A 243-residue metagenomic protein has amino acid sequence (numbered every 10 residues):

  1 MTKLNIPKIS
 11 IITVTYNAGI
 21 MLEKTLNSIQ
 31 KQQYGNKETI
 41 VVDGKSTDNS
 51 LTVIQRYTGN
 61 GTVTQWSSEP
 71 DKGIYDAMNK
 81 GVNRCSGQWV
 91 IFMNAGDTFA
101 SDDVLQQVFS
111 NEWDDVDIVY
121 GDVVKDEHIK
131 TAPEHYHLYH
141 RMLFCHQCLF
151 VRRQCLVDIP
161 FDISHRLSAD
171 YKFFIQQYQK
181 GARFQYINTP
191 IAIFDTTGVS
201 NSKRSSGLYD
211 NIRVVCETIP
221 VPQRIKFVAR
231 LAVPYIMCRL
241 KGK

Functional and structural regions predicted by a protein language model:
M1-K31: N-proximal low-complexity "stem/linker" segments adjacent to membrane-targeting elements
I6-I9, Q30-V41, N49, G61-Q65: Short loop->beta transition adjacent to catalytic acidic/histidine clusters or analogous donor-positioning motifs
I20-E23, D48-R56: Acidic helix N-cap motif at the loop->helix transition within catalytic regions of sugar-transfer enzymes
G35, D43-T52, N94, T98: A conserved acidic beta->alpha catalytic loop
S67-C85: Glycine-rich, basic loop-to-helix element that forms the pyrophosphate-binding segment of sugar-nucleotide handling
V90: Short aromatic/hydrophobic "clamp" motif used to bind/position activated sugar donors
T98, D102-A132: Conserved donor NDP-sugar-binding/catalytic core segment of glycosyltransferases
H128-V214: Conserved nucleotide-sugar donor-binding catalytic segment
